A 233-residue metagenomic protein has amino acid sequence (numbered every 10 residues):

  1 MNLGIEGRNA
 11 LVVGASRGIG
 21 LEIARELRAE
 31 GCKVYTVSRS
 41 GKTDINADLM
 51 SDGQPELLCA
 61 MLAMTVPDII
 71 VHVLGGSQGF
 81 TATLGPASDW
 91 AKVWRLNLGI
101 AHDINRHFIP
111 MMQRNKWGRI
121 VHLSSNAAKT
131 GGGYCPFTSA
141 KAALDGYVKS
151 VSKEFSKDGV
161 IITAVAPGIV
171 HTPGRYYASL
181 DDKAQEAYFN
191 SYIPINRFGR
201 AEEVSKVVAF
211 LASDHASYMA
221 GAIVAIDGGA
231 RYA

Functional and structural regions predicted by a protein language model:
S16: Conserved glycine-rich cofactor-binding loop
G76, P86-D103, V121, L144 (+1 more regions): Catalytic Tyr-X3-Lys loop
T81-W94, Q185, F189: Substrate-binding pocket helix/loop in short-chain dehydrogenase/reductase
P110, K153-K157, S217: Alpha-helical segment proximal to the catalytic Tyr-Lys
R119-A143, V148-K157, I169: Catalytic loop of short-chain dehydrogenase/reductase
K157, I169-Y192: A glycine/serine/threonine-rich, flexible loop-to-helix segment that serves as the NAD(P) cofactor-binding "lid"
S191, A209, A220-A233: Short C-terminal tail/terminal secondary-structure segment of NAD(P)H-dependent dehydrogenase/reductase domains
I193-V204: A conserved structural motif in NAD(P)-dependent oxidoreductases
